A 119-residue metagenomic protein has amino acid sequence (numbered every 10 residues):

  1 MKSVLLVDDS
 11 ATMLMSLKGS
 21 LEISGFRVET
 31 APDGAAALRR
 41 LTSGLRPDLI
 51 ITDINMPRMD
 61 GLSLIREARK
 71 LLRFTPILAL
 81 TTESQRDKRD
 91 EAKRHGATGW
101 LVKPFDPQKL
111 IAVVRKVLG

Functional and structural regions predicted by a protein language model:
G25-P32, R40: Short hydrophobic/Thr-rich beta-strand motif most characteristic of the beta2 strand and flanking loop of CheY-like
P32-A36, D60-S63: Acidic catalytic/metal-coordinating carboxylates
R39, L62-F74: Short amphipathic alpha-helix used as the core "switch/output" element in two-component signaling
L45-I51: Active-site beta3 strand of CheY-like receiver
M56: Receiver (REC) domain active-site loop signature in two-component systems and cognate sites in sensor histidine kinases
S63, S84-L101, A112: Alpha4 helix (beta4-alpha4-beta5 surface) of REC/receiver domains from two-component response regulators
F105-R115: C-terminal output helix
